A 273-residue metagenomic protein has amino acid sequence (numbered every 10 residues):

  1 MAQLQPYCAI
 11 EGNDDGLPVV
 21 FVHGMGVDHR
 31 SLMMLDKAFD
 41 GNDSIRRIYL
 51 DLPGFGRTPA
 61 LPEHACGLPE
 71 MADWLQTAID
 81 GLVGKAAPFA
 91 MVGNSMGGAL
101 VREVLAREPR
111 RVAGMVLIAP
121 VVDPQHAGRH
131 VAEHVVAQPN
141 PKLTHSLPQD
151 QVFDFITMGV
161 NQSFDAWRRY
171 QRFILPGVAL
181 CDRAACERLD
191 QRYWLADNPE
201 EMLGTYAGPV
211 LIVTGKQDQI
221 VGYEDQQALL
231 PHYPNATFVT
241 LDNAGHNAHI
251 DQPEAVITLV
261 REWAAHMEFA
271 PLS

Functional and structural regions predicted by a protein language model:
A9-A60: Conserved HGGG/HGGXW glycine-rich cap/lid loop of the alpha/beta-hydrolase fold
H23-M25, G93-G98, G215: Conserved alpha/beta-hydrolase "nucleophile elbow" surrounding the catalytic nucleophile
S31-M33, T58-H64, H126-R129, Y223-E224: Conserved catalytic-core motifs of eukaryotic protein kinase domains, centered on the activation segment
R46-V92, T258: Active-site loop/oxyanion-hole signature of alpha/beta-hydrolase fold enzymes
R102, A106, R111-H145: Flexible "cap/lid" loop of the alpha/beta hydrolase fold
H126-G128, S146-G204: Conserved alpha/beta-hydrolase catalytic His-Asp/Glu region
A184-P231, T240: Conserved serine/cysteine hydrolase catalytic core
A236-S273: Catalytic active-site module of serine/aspartate enzymes centered on a nucleophile-bearing elbow/loop
